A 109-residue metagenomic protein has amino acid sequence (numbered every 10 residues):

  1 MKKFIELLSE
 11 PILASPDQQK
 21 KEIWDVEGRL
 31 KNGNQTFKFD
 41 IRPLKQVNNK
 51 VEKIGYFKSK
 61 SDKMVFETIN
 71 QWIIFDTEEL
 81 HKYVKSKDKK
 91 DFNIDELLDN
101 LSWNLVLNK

Functional and structural regions predicted by a protein language model:
M1-E22, L30-G33: Acidic-basic catalytic patches of nuclease active cores, encompassing PD-(D/E)XK and other metal-cofactor nuclease
E22-W24, K60: Short beta-strand or tight-loop elements that sit immediately N-terminal to catalytic metal-binding acidic residues
D25-R29, V65: Residue-level detector of beta-strand face positions
G33-E79: Catalytic cores of nucleic-acid endonucleases
E67-N104: Domain-level recognition of nuclease-like catalytic cores that cleave nucleotide substrates
L105-K109: Low-complexity intrinsically disordered segments
